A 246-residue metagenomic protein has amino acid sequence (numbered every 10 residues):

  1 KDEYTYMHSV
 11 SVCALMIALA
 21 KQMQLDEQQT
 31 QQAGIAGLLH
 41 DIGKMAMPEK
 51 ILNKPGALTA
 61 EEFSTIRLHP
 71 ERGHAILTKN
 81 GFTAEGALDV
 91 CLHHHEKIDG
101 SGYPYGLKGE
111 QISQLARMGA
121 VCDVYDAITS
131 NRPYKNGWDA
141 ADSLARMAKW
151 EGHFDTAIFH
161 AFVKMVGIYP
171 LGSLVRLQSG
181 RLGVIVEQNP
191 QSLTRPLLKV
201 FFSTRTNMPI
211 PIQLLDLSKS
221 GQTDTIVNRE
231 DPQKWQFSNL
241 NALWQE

Functional and structural regions predicted by a protein language model:
K1-E246: Histidine- and acidic-residue-rich, metal-dependent catalytic cores
